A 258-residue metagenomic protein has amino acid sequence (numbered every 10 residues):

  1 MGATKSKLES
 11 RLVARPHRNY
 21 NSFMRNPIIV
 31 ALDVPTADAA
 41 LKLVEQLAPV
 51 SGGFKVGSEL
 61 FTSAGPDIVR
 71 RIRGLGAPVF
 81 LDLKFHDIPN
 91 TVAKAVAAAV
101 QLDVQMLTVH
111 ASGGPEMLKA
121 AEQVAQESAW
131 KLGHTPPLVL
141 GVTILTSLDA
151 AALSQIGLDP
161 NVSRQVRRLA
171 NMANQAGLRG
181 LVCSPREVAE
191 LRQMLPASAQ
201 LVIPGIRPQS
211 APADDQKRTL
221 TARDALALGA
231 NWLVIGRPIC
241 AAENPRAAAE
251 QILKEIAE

Functional and structural regions predicted by a protein language model:
R25, T91-R179, S184-E187, M194-S198 (+2 more regions): Conserved anion-binding
V30, F54, K84, L107 (+4 more regions): Conserved, mostly hydrophobic/aromatic
P35-Q46, P89-A98, V162-N171, R218-D224: Short, acidic/polar
P49, L75, L102, A176 (+1 more regions): Structural motif
V104-P115, R207-P208, D215-R218, A222-A248: Glycine-rich phosphate-binding active-site loops on the catalytic face of alpha/beta enzymes
L118-V124, S128, I239-E258: C-terminal helical cap(s) of enzyme catalytic domains, especially alpha/beta-barrels
